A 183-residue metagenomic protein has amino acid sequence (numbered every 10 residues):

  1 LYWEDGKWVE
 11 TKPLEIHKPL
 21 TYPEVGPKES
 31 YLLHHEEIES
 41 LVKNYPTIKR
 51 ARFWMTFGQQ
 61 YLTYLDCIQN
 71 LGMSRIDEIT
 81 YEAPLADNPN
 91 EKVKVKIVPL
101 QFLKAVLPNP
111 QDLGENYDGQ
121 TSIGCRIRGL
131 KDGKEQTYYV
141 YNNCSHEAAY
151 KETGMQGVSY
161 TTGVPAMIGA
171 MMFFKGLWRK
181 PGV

Functional and structural regions predicted by a protein language model:
L1-V183: C-terminal catalytic/substrate-binding lobe primarily of soluble NAD(P)-dependent oxidoreductases
